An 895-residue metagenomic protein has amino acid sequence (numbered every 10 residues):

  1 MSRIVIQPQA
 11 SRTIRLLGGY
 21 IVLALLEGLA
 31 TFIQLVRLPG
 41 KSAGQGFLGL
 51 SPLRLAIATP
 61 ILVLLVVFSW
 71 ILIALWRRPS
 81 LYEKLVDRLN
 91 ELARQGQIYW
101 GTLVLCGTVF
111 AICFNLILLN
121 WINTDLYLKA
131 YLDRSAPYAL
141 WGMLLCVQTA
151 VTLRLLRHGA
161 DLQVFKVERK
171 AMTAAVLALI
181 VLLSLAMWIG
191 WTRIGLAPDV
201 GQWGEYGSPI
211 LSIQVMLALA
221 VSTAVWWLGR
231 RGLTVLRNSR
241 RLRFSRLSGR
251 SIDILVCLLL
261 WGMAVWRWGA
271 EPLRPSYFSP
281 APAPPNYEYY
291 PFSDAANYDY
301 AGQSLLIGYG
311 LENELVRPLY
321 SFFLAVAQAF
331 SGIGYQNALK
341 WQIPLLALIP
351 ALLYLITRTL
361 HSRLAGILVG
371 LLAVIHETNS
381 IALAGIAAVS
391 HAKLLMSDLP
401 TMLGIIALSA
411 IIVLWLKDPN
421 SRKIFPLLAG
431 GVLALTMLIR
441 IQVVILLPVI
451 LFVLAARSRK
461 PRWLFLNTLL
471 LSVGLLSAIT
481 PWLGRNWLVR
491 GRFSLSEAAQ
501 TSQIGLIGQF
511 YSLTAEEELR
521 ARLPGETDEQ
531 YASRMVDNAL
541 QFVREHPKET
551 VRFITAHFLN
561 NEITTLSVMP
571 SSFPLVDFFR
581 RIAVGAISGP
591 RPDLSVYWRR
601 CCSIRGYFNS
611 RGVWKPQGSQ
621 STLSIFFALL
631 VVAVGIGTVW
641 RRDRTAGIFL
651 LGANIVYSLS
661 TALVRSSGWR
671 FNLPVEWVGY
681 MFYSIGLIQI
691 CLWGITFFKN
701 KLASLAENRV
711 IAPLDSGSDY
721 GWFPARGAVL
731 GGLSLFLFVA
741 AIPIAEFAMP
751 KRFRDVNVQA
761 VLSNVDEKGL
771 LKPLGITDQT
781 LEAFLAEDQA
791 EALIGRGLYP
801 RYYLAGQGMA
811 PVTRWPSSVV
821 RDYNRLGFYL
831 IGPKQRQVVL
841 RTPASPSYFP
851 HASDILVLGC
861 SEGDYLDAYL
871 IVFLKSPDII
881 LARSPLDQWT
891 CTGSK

Functional and structural regions predicted by a protein language model:
M1-A30, S51-C113, Y131-F278, L466-G474 (+1 more regions): Start-transfer (signal-anchor) and selected internal transmembrane alpha helices of multi-pass inner/ER membrane
L48-L62, A130-W141, I554-L650: Membrane-interface anchor segments at the N-terminal boundary of transmembrane helices in multi-pass membrane enzymes
G262-Q303, L464-F542, E549, H557-T564 (+2 more regions): Juxtamembrane membrane-water interface segments immediately following transmembrane helices in multi-pass
D294-Q336, K340-P344, P674: Short hydrophobic/aromatic helix or loop-helix immediately within or flanking a transmembrane segment in polytopic
L305, M402-F425, L454-S458: Membrane-interface transmembrane helices that cradle and orient dolichyl/undecaprenyl
N337-L368, A407-I411, L630-V634: Transmembrane-helix motifs of polytopic, lipid-linked glycan transferases
L353-A387, M402-L403, P419-F425, D643-G652: Transmembrane-helix signature of polytopic, membrane-embedded enzymes that assemble or transfer cell-envelope glycans
I424-R440, I450, G474-A478: Membrane-interface alpha helices of multi-pass inner-membrane proteins
